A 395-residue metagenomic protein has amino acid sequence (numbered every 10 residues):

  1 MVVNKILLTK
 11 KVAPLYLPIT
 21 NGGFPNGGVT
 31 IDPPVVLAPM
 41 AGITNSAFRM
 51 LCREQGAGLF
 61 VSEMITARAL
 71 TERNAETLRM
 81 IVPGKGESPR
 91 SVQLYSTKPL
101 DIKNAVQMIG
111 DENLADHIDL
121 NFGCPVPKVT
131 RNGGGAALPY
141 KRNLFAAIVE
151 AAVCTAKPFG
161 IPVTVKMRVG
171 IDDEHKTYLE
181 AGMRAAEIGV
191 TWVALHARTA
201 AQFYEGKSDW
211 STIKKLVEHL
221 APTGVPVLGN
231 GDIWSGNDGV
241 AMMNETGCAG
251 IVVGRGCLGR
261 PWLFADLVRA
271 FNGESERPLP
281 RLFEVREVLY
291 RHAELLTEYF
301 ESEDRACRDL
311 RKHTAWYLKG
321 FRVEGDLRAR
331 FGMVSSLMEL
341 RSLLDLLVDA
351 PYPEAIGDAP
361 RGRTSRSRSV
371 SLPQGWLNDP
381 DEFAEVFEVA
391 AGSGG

Functional and structural regions predicted by a protein language model:
M1-V35, A41, S46-A47, C154 (+5 more regions): Alpha/beta catalytic cores of nucleotide-metabolism and tRNA/nucleoside-modifying enzymes
L7-G27, M40-D116: Glycine-rich, positively charged N-terminal anion/phosphate-binding segment
F24-V36, R68-P89, C124-G134, G160-V165 (+1 more regions): N-terminal small/glycine-rich loop or linker at the start of catalytic domains across soluble metabolic enzymes
V35-P39, F60-S62, R90-L94, I118 (+4 more regions): Hydrophobic faces of well-ordered beta-strands that scaffold small-molecule active sites in alpha/beta enzyme cores
M40-G42, I65-A67, Y95-T97, G123-P125 (+4 more regions): Active-site beta-loop-alpha junctions enriched in small/polar residues
L51-R53, A75-T77, Q107-M108, N132-A136 (+4 more regions): Short, glycine/charged-enriched secondary-structure capping and boundary segments
V106-G134, R142-V225: Alpha/beta enzyme core
